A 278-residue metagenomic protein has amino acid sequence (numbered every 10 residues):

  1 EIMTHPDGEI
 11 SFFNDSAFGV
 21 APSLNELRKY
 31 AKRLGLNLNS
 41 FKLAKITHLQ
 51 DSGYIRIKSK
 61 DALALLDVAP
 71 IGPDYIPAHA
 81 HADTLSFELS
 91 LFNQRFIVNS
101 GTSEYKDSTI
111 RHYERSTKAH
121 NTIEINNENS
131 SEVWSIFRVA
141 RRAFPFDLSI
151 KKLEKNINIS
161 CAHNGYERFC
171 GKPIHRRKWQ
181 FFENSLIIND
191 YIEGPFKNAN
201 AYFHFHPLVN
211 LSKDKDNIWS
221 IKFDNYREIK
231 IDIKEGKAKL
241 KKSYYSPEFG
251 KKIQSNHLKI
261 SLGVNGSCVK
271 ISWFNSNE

Functional and structural regions predicted by a protein language model:
E1-V98, K151-L153: Carbohydrate-active enzyme catalytic cores, enriched for enzymes that act on polyanionic acidic polysaccharides
I2, F13-V20, L24, T102-E278: CBM-like, beta-strand-rich accessory domains located in the C-terminal region of large, secreted polysaccharide-active
